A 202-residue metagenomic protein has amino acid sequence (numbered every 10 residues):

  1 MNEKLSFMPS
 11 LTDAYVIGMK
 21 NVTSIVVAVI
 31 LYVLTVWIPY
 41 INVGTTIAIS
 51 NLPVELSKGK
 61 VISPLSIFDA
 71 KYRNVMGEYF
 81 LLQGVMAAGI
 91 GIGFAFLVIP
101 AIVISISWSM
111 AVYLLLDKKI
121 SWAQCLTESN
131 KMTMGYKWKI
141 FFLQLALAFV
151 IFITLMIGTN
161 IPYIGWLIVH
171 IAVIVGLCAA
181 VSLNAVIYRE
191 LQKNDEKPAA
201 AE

Functional and structural regions predicted by a protein language model:
N2-L34, F68-I92, I104-L155, A201-E202: Interfacial aromatic "cap" segments that immediately flank transmembrane helices in multipass membrane proteins
A14, L52-L56, I67: A generic structured-segment signal
Y32-V61, I90-A123, T127, N160-D195: Selective recognition of hydrophobic, aromatic-rich stretches within alpha-helical transmembrane segments of polytopic
G59-A70: Membrane-helix interface linkers and caps
N194-E202: Cytosolic juxtamembrane C-terminal amphipathic helix followed by a basic/polar low-complexity tail immediately after
